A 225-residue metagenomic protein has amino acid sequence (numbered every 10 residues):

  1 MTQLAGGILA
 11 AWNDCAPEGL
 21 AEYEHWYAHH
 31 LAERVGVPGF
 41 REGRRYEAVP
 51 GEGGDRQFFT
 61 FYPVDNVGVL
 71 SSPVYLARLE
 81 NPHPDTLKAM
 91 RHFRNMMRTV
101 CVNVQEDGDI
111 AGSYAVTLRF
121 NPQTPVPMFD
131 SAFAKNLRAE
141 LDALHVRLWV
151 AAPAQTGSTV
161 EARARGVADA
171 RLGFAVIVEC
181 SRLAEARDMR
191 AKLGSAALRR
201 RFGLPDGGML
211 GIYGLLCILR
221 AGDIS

Functional and structural regions predicted by a protein language model:
M1-S225: Macromolecular interaction modules
